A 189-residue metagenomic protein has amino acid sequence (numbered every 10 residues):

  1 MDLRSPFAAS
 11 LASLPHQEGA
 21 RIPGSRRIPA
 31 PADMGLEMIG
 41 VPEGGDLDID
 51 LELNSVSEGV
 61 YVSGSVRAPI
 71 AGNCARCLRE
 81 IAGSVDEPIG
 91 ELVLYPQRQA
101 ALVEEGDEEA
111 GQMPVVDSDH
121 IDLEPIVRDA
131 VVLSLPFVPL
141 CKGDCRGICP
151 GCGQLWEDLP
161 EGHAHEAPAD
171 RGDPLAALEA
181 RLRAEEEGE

Functional and structural regions predicted by a protein language model:
M1-A71: A positional/architectural concept
M1-R21, D46, A82-E189: Charge-rich, low-complexity linker and terminal segments
C77: Conformational-control "hinges and anchors"
